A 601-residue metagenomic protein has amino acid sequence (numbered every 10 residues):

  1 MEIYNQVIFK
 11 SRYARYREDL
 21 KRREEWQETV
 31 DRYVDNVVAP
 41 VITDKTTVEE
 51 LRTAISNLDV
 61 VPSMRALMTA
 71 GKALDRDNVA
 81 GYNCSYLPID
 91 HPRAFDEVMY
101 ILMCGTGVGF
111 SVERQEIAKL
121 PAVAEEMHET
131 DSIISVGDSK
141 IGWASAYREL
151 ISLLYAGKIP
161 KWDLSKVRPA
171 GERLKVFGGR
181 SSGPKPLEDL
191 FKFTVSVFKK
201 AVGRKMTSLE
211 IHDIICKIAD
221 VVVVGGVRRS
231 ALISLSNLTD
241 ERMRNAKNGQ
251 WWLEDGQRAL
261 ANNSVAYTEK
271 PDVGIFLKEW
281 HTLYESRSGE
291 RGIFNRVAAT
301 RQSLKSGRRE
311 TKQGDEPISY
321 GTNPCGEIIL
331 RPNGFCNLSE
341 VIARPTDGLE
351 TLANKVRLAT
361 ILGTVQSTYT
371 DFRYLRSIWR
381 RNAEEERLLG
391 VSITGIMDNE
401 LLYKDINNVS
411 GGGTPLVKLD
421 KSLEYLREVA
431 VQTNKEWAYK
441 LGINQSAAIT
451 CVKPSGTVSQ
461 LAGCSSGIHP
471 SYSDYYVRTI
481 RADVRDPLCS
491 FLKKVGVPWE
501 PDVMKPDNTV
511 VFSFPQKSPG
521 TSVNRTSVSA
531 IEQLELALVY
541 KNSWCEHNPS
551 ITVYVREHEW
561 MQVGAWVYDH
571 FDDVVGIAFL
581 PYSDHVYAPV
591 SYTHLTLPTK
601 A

Functional and structural regions predicted by a protein language model:
M1-L595: Extended catalytic cores of very large enzyme megasubunits
T596-A601: A short, hydrophobic C-terminal helix/tail in secreted or cell-surface proteins
